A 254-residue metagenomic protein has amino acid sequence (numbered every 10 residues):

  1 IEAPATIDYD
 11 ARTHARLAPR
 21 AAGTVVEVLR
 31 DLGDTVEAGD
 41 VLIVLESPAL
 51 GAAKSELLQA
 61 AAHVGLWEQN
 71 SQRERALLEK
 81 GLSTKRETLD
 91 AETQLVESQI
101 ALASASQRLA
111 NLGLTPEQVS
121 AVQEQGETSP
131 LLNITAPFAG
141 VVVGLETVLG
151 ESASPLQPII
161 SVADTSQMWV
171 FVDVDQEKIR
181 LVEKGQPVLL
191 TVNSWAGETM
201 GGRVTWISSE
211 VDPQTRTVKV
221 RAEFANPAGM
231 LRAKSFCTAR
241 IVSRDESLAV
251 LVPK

Functional and structural regions predicted by a protein language model:
I1-E27, D34-L189, A196-R203, D212-Q214 (+1 more regions): Periplasmic scaffold and linker elements that assemble and bridge Gram-negative envelope complexes
R20, V174-E177, A222-A228, K254: A structural micro-motif recognizing beta-strand termini and the immediately following turn/loop segments
G51-K54, A249-K254: Sequence-composition feature that favors extended, apolar/low-complexity stretches
L156-Q157, D175, I207, C237 (+1 more regions): Short beta-alpha junctions and helix-cap segments that line functional grooves
M168, E183, V192-V250: Structural microfeature recognizing short secondary-structure transition sites
